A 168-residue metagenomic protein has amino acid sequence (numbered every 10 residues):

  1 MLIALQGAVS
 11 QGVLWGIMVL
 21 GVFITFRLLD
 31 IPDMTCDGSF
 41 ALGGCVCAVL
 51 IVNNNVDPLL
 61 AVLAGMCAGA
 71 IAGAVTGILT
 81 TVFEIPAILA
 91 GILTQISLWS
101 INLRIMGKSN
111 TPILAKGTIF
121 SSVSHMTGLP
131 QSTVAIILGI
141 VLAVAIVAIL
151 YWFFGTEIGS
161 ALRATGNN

Functional and structural regions predicted by a protein language model:
M1-M18, V46, N53-L60: Membrane-interfacial amphipathic/re-entrant helices at transmembrane-helix boundaries
I3, F23-P32, V52-V56: Short, hydrophobic transmembrane alpha-helix segments
A8, V13, G38, L59-C67 (+2 more regions): Hydrophobic alpha-helical transmembrane segments
I24, V49, A74, I78-V82 (+2 more regions): Membrane-interface helix caps of multi-pass small-molecule transporters
R27-L42, L79-L93, A161: Short, non-helical or kinked segments that cap or interrupt transmembrane helices
N55-I96, A143-A145: Alpha-helical transmembrane segments within multi-pass membrane transporters and channels
A87, G91, Q95-G155: Transmembrane helix-bundle core of multi-pass membrane transporters and related energy-transducing complexes
A148-N168: Membrane-helix/interface signature in polytopic inner-membrane proteins
